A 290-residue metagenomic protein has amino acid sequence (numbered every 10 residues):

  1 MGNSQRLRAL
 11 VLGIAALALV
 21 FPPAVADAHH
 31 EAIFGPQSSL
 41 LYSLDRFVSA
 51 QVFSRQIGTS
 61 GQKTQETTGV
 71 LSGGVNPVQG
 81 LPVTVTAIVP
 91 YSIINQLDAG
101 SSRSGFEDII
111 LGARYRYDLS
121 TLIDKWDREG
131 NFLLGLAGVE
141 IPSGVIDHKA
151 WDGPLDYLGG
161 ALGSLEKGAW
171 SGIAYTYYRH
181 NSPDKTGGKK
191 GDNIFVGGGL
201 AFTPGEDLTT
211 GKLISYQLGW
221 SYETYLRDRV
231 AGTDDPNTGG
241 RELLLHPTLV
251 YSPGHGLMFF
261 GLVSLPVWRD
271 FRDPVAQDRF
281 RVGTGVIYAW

Functional and structural regions predicted by a protein language model:
A26-G74: Short glycine/proline- and aromatic-enriched beta-strand/turn motifs that initiate or cap beta-hairpins
S38-L44, P77-V83, L119-F132, G168-A169 (+2 more regions): Short loop/turn motifs that connect adjacent beta-strands in outer-membrane beta-barrel proteins
R46-A50, T67-L71, E107-L111, L133 (+5 more regions): Hydrophobic, lipid-facing positions within transmembrane beta-strands of outer-membrane proteins
R46-Q56, A87-Y91, G135-I141, A174-Y178 (+3 more regions): Transmembrane beta-barrel strands of outer-membrane/channel proteins
F53-T59, S92-D98, S120, G138-H148 (+7 more regions): Sequence/structural signature of outer-membrane beta-barrel proteins
V75-P77, V89, Y115-Y117, G163-L165 (+3 more regions): Residue-level signature of outer-membrane beta-barrel architecture
I93-G191, Q277: Outer-membrane pore/translocation modules
I194-F195, G199-W290: Outer membrane beta-barrel transmembrane domains
